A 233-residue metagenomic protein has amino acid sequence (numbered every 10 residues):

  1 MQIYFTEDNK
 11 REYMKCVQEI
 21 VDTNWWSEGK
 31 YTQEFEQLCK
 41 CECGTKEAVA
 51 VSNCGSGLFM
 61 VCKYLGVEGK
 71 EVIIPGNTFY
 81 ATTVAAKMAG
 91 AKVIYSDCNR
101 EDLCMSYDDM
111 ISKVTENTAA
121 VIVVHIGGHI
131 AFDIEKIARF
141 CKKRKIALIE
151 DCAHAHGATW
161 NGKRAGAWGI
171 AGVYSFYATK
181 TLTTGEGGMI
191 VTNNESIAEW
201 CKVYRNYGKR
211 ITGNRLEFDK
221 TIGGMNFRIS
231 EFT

Functional and structural regions predicted by a protein language model:
M1-V67, M88, V123, I137 (+1 more regions): Conserved PLP-binding active-site segment in aminotransferase class I/II-type PLP enzymes
E12-C16, K30, E34, A81 (+5 more regions): Generic alpha-helical secondary structure signal
E28, T32, C54-L58, F79-T82 (+3 more regions): Conserved donor sugar-nucleotide recognition element shared by glycan-biosynthetic enzymes
T45-E47, V51-G55, C98-E101, G162 (+1 more regions): Short, acidic/glycine-rich phosphate-metal binding loop used to engage nucleotide
K63-K143, A147-C152, T159: PLP-dependent aminotransferase-like
A155-N161, W168-T233: Active-site region of PLP-dependent enzymes
